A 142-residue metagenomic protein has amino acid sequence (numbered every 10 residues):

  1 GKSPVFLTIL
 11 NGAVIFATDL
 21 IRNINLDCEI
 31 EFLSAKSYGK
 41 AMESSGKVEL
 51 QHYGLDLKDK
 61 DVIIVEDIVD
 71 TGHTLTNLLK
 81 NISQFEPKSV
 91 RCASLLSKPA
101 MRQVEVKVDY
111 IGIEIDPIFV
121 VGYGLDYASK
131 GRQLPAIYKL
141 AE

Functional and structural regions predicted by a protein language model:
G1-E142: PRPP-associated nucleotide enzymes
